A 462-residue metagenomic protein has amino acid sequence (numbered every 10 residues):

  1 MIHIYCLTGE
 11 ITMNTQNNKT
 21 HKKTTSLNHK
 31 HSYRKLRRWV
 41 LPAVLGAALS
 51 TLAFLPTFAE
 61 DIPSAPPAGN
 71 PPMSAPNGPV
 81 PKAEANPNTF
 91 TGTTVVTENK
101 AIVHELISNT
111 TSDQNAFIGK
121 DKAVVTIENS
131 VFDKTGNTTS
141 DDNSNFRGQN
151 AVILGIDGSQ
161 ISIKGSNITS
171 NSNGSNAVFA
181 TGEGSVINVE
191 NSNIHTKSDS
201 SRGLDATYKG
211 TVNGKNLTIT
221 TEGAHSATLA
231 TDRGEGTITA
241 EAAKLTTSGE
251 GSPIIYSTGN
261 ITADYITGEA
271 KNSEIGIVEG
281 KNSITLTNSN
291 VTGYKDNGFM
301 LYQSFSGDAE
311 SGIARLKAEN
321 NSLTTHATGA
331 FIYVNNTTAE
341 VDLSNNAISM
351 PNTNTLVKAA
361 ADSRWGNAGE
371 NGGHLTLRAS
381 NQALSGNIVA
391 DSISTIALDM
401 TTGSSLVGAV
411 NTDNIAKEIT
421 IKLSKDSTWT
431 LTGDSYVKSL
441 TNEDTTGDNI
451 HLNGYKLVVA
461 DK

Functional and structural regions predicted by a protein language model:
I2-V44: Bacterial Sec-dependent N-terminal signal peptides
R37-T57: Sec-dependent N-terminal signal peptides of Gram-positive bacterial secreted proteins and lipoproteins
A53-P67: Sec-dependent signal peptide cleavage junction
G69-S140: N-terminal segments that cap or nucleate solenoid repeat domains
K82-T91, T111-I118, S140-L154, S172-A180 (+10 more regions): Extracellular beta-strand/beta-solenoid scaffold signature
V96-H104, V124-N129, Q160-G165, V186-S192 (+13 more regions): All-beta strand scaffolds that present successive hydrophobic residues in beta-strands
G119-S198, D205-G214: Post-signal-peptide, soluble extracytosolic/periplasmic N-terminal scaffold domains of envelope/secretory systems
N411-E418, L431-N442, D461: Surface-exposed loop/turn positions within long extracellular repeat scaffolds, especially the passenger domains
